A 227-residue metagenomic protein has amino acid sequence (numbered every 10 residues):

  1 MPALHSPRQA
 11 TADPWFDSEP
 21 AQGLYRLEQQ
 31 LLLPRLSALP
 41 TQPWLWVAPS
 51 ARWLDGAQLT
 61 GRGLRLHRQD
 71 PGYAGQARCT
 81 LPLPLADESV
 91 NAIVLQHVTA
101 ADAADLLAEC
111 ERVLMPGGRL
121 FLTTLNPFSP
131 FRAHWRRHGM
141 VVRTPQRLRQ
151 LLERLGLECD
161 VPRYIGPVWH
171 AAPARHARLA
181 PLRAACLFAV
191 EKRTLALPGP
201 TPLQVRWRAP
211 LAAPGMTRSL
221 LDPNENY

Functional and structural regions predicted by a protein language model:
M1-A38: Class I SAM-dependent methyltransferase Rossmann-like catalytic core, especially the SAM/SAH-binding loop
P34-L83: Class I SAM-dependent methyltransferase SAM/SAH-binding core
S50-A51, L125-P130, Y164-P167: Short "lid" loop at the C-terminus of a central beta-strand within the Rossmann-like core of SAM-dependent
A77-L95: A short acidic, Gly/Pro-enriched loop at the edge of an enzyme's catalytic core that lines a small-molecule cofactor
A104-R119: A short glycine-rich, Lys/Arg-flanked "PGG" loop and its adjoining helix->strand segment in the class I
R119-Q146: Conserved class I S-adenosyl-L-methionine
G139-G166: Short alpha-helix
R175-A177, L182-Y227: C-terminal lobe and adjacent flexible extensions of AdoMet/dcAdoMet transferase-like proteins
